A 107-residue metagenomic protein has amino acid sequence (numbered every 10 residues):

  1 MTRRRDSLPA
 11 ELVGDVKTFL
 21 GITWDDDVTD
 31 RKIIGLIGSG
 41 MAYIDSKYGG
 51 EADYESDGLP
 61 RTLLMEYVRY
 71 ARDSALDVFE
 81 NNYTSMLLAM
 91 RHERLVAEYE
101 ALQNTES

Functional and structural regions predicted by a protein language model:
M1-P60, E93-S107: Conserved short "hinge" loops at termini or chain/domain junctions
L12, L64, M86-A89: Coiled-coil-like amphipathic alpha-helices with heptad-repeat character
E51-L76: Mid-chain, well-packed structural core segment of small domains
R72-H92: C-terminal structural segments of small proteins and small subunits
